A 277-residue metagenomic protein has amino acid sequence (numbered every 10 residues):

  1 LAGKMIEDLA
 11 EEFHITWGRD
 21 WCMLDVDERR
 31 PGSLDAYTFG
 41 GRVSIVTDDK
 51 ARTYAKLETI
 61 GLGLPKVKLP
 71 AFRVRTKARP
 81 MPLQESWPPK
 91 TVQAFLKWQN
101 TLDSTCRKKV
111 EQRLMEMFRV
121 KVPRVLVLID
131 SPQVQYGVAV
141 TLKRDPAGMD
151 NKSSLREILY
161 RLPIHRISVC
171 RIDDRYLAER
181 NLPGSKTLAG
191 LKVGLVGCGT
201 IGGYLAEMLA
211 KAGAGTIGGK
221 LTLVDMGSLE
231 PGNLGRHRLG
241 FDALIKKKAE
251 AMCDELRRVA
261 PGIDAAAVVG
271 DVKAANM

Functional and structural regions predicted by a protein language model:
L1, M277: ADP-ribose/adenylate-binding Rossmann-like module
G3-K192: Glycine/serine-rich phosphate-binding loop and adjoining beta1-alpha1 elements at the start of nucleotide-handling
R124-L126, K192-V193, K220-T222, D264-A266: Beta-sheet entry/capping signal
G137-V140, Y204-E207, G232-H237, N276: A short acidic (Asp/Glu
H165-R171, G197-G203, F241-A249: Phosphate/oxyanion-binding active-site loops and adjacent basic polyanion-contact surfaces
N181-E230: Glycine-rich adenosine-cofactor-binding loop
K220-I263: Glycine-rich phosphate-binding loop and adjoining beta1-alpha1-beta2 segment of Rossmann-like nucleotide-binding folds
R257-N276: S-adenosyl-L-methionine
